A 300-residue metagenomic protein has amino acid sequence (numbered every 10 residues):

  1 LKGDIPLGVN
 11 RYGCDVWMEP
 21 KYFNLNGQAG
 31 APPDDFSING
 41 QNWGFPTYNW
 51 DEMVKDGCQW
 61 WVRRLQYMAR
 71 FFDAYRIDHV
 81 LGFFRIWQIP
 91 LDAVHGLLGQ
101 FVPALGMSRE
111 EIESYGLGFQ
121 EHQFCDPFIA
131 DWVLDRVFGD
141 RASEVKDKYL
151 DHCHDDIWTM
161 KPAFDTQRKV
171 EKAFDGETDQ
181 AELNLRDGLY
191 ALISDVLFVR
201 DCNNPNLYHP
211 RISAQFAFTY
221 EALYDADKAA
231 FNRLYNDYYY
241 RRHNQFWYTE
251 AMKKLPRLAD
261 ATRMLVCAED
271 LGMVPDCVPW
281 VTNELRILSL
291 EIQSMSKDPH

Functional and structural regions predicted by a protein language model:
L1-H300: Catalytic cores of glycan-processing enzymes that make or break glycosidic bonds
